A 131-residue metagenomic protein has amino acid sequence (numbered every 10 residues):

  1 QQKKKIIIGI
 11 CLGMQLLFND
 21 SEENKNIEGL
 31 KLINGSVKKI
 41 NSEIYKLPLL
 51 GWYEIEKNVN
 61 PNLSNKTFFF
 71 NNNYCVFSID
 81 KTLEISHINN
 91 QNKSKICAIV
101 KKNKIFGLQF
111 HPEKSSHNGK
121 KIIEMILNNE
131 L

Functional and structural regions predicted by a protein language model:
Q1-L49: Cysteine-nucleophile active-site neighborhood
Q2, S36-L131: Amide-donor transfer/coupling interface in amidating biosynthetic enzymes
